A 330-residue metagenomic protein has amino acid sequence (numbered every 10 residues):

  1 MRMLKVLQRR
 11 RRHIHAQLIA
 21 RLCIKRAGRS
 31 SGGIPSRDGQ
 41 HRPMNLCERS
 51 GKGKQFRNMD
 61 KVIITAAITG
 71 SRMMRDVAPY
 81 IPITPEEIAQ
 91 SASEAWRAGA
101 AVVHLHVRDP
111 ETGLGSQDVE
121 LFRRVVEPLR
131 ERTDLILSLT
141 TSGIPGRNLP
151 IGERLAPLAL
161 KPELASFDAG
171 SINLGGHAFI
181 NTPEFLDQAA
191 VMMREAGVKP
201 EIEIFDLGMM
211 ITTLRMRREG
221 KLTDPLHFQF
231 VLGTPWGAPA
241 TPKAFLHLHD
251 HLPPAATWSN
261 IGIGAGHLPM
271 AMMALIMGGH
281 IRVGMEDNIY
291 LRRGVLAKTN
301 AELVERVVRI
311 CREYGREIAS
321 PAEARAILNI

Functional and structural regions predicted by a protein language model:
N58-Y80, S166-N173: N-terminal small/glycine-rich loop or linker at the start of catalytic domains across soluble metabolic enzymes
G70-E87, T141-L149, G175-F179, W236-G237 (+1 more regions): Active-site mouth loops of central-metabolism enzymes
D76, V102-R123, L174, V231-L232 (+1 more regions): Glycine-rich, proline-tolerant flexible connector loops at the mouths of alpha/beta enzymes
I88, A95, H106, A165 (+3 more regions): Conserved, mostly hydrophobic/aromatic
L114-L139, A189-E195, L248-P254, L303-C311: Alpha-helix-loop-beta-strand connector modules within alpha/beta enzyme cores
G115-I180: Active-site beta->alpha loop and helix N-cap motifs at the rims of alpha/beta catalytic domains
L164-E286, A297-T299: Catalytic alpha/beta core domains of metabolic enzymes, predominantly
L246, D250, M272-I330: Structured C-terminal cap/extension of enzyme domains
